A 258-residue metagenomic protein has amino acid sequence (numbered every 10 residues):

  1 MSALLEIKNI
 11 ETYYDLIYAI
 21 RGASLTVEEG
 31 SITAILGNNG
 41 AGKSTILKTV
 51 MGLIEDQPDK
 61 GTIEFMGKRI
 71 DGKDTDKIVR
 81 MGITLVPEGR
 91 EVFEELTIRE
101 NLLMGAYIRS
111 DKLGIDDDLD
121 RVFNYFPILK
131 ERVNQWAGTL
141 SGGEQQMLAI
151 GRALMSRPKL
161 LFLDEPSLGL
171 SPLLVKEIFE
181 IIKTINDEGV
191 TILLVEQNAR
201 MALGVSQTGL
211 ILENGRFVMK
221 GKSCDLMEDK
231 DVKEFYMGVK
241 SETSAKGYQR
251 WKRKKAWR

Functional and structural regions predicted by a protein language model:
S2-R258: Glycine-rich phosphate-binding loops of nucleotide-dependent enzymes
